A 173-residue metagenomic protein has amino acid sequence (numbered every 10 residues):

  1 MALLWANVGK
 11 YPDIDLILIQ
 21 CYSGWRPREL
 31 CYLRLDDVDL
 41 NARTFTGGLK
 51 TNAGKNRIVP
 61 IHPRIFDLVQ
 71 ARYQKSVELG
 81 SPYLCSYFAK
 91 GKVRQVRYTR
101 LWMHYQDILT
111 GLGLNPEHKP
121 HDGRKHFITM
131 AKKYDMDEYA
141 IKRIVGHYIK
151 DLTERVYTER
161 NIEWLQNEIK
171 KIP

Functional and structural regions predicted by a protein language model:
M1-P27, C31, R124: Basic, Lys/Arg- and aromatic-enriched nucleic-acid-binding interface segment
A2-L3, S23, R28, Y32-Q70: Conserved tyrosine-mediated DNA breakage-rejoining catalytic core shared by Y-recombinases
D13, N41, K55, L79 (+3 more regions): Exposed loop/turn and edge beta-strand positions of beta-sandwich/beta-sheet ligand-binding modules
Y32, M103, M130, R143 (+2 more regions): DNA-binding alpha-helical recognition surfaces that contact promoter or target DNA
D37-A42, N115-P116, M136-V156: Short, polar N-cap/turn motifs at the start of nucleic acid-interacting alpha helices
K50-A53, V145-K171: Catalytic-site neighborhood detector that most strongly recognizes the C-terminal catalytic loop/helix of tyrosine
H62-N115: Active-site/catalytic core of tyrosine-dependent DNA strand-transfer enzymes
Y98, N115-Y134: Short basic/aromatic active-site micro-motif
